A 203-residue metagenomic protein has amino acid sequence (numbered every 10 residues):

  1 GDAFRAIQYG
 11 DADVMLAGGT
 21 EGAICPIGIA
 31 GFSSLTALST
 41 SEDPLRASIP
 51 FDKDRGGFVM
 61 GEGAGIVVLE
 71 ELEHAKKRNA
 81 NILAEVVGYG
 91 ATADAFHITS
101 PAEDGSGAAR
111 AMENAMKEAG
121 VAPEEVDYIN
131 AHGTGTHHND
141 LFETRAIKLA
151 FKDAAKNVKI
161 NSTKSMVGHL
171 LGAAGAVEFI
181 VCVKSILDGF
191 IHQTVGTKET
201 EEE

Functional and structural regions predicted by a protein language model:
G1-D2, S34-V59, T144-A176: Conserved catalytic cysteine-centered active-site region of acyl-thioester-dependent Claisen-condensing enzymes
G1-E21, V59-A80, H169-I191: Active-site-proximal alpha-helical scaffold in enzymes
A3, F32, V68, V86 (+3 more regions): Conserved small-residue
A6, M15, T20-I29, P123-N139: Conserved beta-ketoacyl condensing-enzyme motif
A12-T20, N81-Y89, E124-A131, N157-S165 (+1 more regions): Beta-strand segments within the central parallel beta-sheet cores of soluble alpha/beta enzyme folds
G22-S48, G90-R110, T134-L149, A173 (+1 more regions): Active-site-adjacent elements of ketosynthase-type condensing enzymes
D43-A119, Y128, T197: Condensing-enzyme catalytic core mediating Claisen C-C bond formation in acyl metabolism
A111-A119, A146, A150, C182-I186: Stable alpha-helical structural segments in soluble proteins, enriched in small hydrophobic residues
